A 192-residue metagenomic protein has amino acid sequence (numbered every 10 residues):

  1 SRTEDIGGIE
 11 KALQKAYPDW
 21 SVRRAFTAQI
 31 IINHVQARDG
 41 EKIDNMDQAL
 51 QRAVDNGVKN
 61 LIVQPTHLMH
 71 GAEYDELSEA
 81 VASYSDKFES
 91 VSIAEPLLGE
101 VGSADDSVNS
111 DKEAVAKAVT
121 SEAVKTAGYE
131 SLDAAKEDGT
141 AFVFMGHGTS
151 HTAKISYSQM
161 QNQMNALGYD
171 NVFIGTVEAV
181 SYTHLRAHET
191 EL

Functional and structural regions predicted by a protein language model:
I6-K15: Short catalytic helix/loop segments, enriched in acidic residues and glycine and frequently bearing histidine
D19-R38, P96-V101, N171-Y182: Short connector loops at secondary-structure junctions
D39-R52: Glycine-rich, highly charged phosphate/nucleotide-binding loops
R52-S103, T149: Hydrophobic, ordered structural segments
Q64-L68, G175, L192: A structural feature that tracks compact, well-ordered secondary-structure segments with a strong bias toward
S90-T149: Extracytoplasmic substrate-binding proteins
G148-Y182: Redox- and metal-dependent alpha/beta enzyme cores, enriched for Fe-S-associated oxidoreductases and cofactor-handling
H184-A187, E191: Single conserved hydrophobic/aromatic residue that forms the stacking wall/gate of nucleotide- or nucleobase-binding
